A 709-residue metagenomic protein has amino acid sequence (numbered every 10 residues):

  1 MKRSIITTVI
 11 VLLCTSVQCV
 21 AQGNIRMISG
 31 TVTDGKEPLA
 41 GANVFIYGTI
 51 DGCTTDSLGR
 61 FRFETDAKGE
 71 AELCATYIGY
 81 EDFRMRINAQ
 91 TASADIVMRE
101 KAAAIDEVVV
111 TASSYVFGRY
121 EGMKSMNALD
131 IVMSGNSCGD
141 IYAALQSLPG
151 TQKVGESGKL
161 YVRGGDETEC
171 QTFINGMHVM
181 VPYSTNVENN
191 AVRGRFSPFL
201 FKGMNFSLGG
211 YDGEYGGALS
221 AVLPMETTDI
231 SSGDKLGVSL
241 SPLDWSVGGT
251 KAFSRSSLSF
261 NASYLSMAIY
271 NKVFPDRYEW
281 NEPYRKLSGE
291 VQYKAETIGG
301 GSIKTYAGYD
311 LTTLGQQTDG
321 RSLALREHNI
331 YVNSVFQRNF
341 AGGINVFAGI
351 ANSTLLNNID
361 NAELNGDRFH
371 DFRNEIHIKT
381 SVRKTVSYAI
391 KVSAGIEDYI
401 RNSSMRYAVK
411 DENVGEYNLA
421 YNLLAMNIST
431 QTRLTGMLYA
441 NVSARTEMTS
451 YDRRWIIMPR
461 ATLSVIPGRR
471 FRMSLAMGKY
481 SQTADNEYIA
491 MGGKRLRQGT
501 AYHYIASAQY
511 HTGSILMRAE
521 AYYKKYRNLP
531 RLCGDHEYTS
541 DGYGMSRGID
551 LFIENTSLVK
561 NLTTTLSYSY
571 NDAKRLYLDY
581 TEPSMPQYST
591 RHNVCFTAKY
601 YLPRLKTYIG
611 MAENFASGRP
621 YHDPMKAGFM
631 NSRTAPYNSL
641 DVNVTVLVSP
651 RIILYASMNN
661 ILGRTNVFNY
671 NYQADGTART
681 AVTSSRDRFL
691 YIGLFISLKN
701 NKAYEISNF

Functional and structural regions predicted by a protein language model:
T31-G35, A42-Y47, C74-E81, Q90-M133 (+2 more regions): Short, acidic, small-residue-rich periplasmic hinge/interaction motif at the N-terminus of Gram-negative outer-membrane
I50-R60: Short, acidic Ser/Thr/Gly-rich low-complexity loop/linker segments typical of extracellular and cell-surface proteins
Y115-C170, G176-Y211, V222, T228: Periplasmic N-terminal accessory/gating domains of Gram-negative outer-membrane beta-barrel systems
Q171, G203-E214, L219-T228, K235-Y278 (+2 more regions): Predominantly transmembrane beta-strands of Gram-negative outer membrane beta-barrel pores used for transport
M267-S288, E296-H377, V414, G493-K494 (+1 more regions): Flexible loop and strand-edge segments within Gram-negative outer membrane beta-barrel domains
G349-A351, I466-R469, S474, Q498-E554 (+2 more regions): Membrane-embedded beta-barrel scaffold of Gram-negative outer-membrane proteins
L434, Y523-K525, S540-H622: Gram-negative outer-membrane beta-barrel transporters
L558-K560, F615-H622, V644-F709: C-terminal beta-signal and adjacent terminal beta-strands/loops of Gram-negative outer-membrane beta-barrel proteins
